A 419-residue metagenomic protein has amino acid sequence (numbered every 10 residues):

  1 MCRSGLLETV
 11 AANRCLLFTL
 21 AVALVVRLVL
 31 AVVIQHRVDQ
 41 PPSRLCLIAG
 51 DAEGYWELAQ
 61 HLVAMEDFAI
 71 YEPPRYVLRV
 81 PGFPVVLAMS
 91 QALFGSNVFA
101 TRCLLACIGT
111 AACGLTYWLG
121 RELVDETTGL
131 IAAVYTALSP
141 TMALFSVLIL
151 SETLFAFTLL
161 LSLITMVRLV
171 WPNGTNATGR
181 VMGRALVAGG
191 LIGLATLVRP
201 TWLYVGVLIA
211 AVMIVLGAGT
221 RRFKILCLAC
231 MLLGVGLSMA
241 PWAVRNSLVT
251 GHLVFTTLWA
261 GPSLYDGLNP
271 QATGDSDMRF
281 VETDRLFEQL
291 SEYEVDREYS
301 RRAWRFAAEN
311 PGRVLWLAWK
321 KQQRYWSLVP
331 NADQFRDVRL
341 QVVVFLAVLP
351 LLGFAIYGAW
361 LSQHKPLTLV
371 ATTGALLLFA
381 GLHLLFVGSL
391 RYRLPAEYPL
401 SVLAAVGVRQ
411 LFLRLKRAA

Functional and structural regions predicted by a protein language model:
A23-V26, A132-P140, L144, I164 (+2 more regions): Short helix- or helix-capping micro-motifs that position conserved polar/aromatic residues at function-defining sites
Q40-E53, E57, A64-P84, A92-L93 (+2 more regions): Membrane-proximal lumenal/periplasmic loop motifs of glycosylation machinery
R75, R79, S90, N97-C107 (+6 more regions): Membrane-embedded glycan-lipid processing machinery
A100, F306-T372, L382: Membrane-interface anchor segments at the N-terminal boundary of transmembrane helices in multi-pass membrane enzymes
C103-V124, F157, L161-T165, G353-Y357: Transmembrane-helix motifs of polytopic, lipid-linked glycan transferases
T116-L138, A156-F157, G179, T368-T372: Transmembrane-helix signature of polytopic, membrane-embedded enzymes that assemble or transfer cell-envelope glycans
E126-T127, S162-V187, A195, M213-G219 (+1 more regions): Membrane-interface transmembrane helices that cradle and orient dolichyl/undecaprenyl
S247-R324: Membrane-proximal stem/loop segments at transmembrane-domain junctions that anchor or position
